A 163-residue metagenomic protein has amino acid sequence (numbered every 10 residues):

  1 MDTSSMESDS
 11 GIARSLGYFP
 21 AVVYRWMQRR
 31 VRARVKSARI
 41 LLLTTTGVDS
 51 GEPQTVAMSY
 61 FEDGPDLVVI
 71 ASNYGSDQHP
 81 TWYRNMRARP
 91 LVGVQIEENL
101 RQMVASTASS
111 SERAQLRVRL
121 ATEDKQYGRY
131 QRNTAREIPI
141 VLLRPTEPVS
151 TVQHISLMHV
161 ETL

Functional and structural regions predicted by a protein language model:
M1-Y18, T45-D49, L91-L100: N-terminal short leaders/motifs
D2-R39, R132-N133, E161: Alpha-helical membrane-targeting segments
T3, N73-Y127, N133-P139, P145-E147: Short, structured beta-strand-loop surface elements
D9, R129, N133-L163: C-terminal edge-of-domain segments
M27-R30, T55-V56, G128: A generic local structural motif
A33, L67-V69, E112: A short, structure-level motif marking secondary-structure boundaries and short turns
V35, S50-E52, R84-M86: A generic structural micro-feature
A38-Y74: Short beta-strand segments
